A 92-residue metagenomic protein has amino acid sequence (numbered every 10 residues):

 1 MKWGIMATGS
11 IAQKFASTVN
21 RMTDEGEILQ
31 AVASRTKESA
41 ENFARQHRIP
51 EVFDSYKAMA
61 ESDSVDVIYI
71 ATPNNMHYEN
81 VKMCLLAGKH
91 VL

Functional and structural regions predicted by a protein language model:
M1-H47: N-terminal Rossmann-like dinucleotide-binding module
P50-L92: Beta-loop-alpha module in the N-terminal Rossmann-like domain of NAD(P)-dependent dehydrogenases, especially those
